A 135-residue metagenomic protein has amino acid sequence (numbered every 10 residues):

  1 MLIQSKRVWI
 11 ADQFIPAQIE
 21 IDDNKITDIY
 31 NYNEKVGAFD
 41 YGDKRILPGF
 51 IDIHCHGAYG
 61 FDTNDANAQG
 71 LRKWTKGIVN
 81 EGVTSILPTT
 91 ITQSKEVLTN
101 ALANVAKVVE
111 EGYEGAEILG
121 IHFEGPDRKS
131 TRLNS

Functional and structural regions predicted by a protein language model:
M1-I3, E34-R72, K76: Replace "His-x-His-based motif
M1-L47: Histidine-rich, glycine-flanked metal-binding segment
V8, N67, I91-S94: Short beta->alpha junction loops/turns
I29, F61, E96: Glycine/Thr-rich phosphate-binding loops of Rossmann-like dinucleotide-binding domains
H56, R72-A101, A116-K129: Divalent metal-dependent hydrolysis catalytic cores, especially in the metallo-beta-lactamase
E110-A116: Short helix-capping segments at alpha-helix termini
T131-S135: Conserved small/polar residues in nucleotide/adenosyl-binding loops
